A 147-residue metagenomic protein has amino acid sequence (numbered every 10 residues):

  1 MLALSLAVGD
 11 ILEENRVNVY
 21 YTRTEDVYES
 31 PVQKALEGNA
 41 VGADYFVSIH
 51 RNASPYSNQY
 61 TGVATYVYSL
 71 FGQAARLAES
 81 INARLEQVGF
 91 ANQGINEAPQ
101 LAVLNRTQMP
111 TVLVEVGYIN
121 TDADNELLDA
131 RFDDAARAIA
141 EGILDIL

Functional and structural regions predicted by a protein language model:
L2-L147: Active-site-proximal helix/loop segments of hydrolytic enzymes
